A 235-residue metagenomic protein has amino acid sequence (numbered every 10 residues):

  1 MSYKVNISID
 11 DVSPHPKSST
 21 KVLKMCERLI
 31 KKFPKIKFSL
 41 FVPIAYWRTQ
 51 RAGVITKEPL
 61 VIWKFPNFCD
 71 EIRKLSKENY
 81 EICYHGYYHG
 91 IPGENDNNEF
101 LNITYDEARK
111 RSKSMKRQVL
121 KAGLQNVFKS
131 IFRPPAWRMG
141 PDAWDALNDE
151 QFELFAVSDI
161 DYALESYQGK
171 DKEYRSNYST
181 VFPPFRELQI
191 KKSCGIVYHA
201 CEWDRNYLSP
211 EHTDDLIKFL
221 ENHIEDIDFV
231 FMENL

Functional and structural regions predicted by a protein language model:
M1-I30: N-terminal regions that are enriched for targeting/export leaders and immediately downstream pro/stem segments
V12-P16, W47, C201-R205: Short acidic, S/G/P-rich loop/turn micro-motifs used as interaction or catalytic elements
S19, G140-Q151: Distinct, well-ordered alpha-helical segments
V22-K32, W63-E81, F182-L188: Short amphipathic alpha-helices and their capping/turn segments at secondary-structure boundaries
K32-F33, K37, L154-V157, E202-L235: C-terminal domain-boundary segment and adjacent tail
K37, F41-P141, I196, A200: Metal-dependent polysaccharide deacetylase catalytic core of the NodB/CE4 family, i.e., the active-site-bearing domain
A146-F185, I227-F231: His/Asp/Glu-enriched short active-site or ligand-binding loop at hydrolase and phosphoryl-transfer sites
Q168-L208, H212: A conserved mid-domain beta-alpha-beta active-site/ligand-binding segment of alpha/beta enzyme cores
